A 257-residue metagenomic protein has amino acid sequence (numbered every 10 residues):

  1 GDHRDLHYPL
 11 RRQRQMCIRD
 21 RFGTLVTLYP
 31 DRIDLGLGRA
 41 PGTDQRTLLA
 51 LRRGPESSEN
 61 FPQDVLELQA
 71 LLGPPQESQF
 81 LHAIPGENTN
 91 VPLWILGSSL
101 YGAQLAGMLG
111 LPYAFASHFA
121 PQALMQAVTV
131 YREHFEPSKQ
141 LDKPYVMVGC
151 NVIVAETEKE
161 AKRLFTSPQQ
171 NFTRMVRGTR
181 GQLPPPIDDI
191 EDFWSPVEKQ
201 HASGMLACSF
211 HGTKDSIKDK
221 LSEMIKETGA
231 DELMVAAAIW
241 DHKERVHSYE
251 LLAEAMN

Functional and structural regions predicted by a protein language model:
G1-R14, I18: Single conserved hydrophobic/aromatic residue that forms the stacking wall/gate of nucleotide- or nucleobase-binding
R19-G73, Y113: Flexible, glycine-rich active-site loops centered on histidine and acidic residues that chelate a metal or position
L25, A106, A161, M224 (+1 more regions): Conserved, mostly hydrophobic/aromatic
R32-G36, P92-W94, P112-A114, Y145-M147 (+1 more regions): Structural preference for beta-strand elements that scaffold enzyme active sites
G38-G42, S98, H118, N151-I153 (+1 more regions): Active-site beta-loop-alpha junctions enriched in small/polar residues
P55-H82, A123-G229: An alpha-helical appendage that flanks or caps ligand/catalytic pockets
S57, Q126-R132, R245-N257: C-terminal helical cap(s) of enzyme catalytic domains, especially alpha/beta-barrels
A103, G107-F119, V128: A conserved active-site cap/scaffold subdomain adjacent to cofactor or substrate pockets
